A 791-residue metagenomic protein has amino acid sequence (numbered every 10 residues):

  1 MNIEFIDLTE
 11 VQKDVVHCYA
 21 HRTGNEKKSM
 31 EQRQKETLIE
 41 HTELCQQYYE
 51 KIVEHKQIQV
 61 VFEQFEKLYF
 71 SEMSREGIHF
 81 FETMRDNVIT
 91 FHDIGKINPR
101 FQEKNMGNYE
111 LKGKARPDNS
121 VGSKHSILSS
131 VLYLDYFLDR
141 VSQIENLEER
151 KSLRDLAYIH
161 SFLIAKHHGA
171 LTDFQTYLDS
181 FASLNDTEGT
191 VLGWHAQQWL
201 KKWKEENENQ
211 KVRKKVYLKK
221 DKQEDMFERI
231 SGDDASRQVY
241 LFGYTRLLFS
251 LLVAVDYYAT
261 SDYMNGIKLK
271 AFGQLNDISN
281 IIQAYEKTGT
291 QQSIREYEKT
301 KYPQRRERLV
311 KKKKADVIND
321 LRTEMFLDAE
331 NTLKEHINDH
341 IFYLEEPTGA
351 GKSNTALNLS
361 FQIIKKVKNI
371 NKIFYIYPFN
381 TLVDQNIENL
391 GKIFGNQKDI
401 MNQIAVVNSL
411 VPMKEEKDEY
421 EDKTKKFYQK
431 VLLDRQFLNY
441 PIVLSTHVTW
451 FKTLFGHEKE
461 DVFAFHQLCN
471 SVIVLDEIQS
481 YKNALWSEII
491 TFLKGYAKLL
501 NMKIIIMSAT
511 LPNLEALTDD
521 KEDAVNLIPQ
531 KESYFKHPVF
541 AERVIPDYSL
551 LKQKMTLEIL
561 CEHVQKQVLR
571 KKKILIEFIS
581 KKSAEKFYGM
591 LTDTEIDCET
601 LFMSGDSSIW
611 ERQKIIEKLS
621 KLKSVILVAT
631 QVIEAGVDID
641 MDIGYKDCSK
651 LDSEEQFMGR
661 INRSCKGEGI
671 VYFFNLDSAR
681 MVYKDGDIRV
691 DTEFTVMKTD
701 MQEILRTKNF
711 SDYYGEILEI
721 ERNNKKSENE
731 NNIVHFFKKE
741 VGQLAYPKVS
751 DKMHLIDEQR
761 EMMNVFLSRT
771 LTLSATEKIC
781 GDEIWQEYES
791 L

Functional and structural regions predicted by a protein language model:
M1-P117: Acidic/His-rich, divalent-metal-binding segments that scaffold phosphate/diphosphate chemistry
M1-V16, N146-L309: N-terminal accessory nucleic-acid engagement/regulatory domains that precede and modulate ATP-driven motor cores
I337-S360: Walker A/P-loop
L344-A350, E477-L517: Conserved helicase ATPase motor motifs in RecA-like P-loop NTPase domains
N371-F394, N408-V411: Conserved Walker A/P-loop ATP-binding site and its immediately adjacent core in helicase/helicase-like ATPase domains
Q397-F455: Inter-Walker segment of RecA-like/P-loop motor cores
A497, E562-K571, E577, K582-E595 (+4 more regions): C-terminal helicase lobe and adjacent C-terminal extensions/tails of nucleic-acid helicase motors
T510-Q567: Interdomain hinge/linker at the junction between the two RecA-like core domains of SF2 helicases
